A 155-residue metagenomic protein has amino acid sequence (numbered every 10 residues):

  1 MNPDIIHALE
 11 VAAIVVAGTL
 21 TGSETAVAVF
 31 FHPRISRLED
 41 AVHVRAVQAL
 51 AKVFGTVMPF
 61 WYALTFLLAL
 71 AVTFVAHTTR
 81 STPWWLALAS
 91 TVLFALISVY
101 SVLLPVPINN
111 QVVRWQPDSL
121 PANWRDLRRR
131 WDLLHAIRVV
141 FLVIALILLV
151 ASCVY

Functional and structural regions predicted by a protein language model:
I5-G18, V75, T79-A95: Interfacial segments of alpha-helical transmembrane regions
I6-L9, A17-T65, N110-R129: Interfacial loop at the N-terminal end of multi-pass membrane proteins
H32-S36, F74-S81, V106-N110, V154: Transmembrane helix-loop junctions in multipass membrane proteins, especially transporters and channels
W61-V72, R138-L146: Core segments of transmembrane alpha-helices that mediate helix-helix packing or line hydrophobic substrate/ligand
A95-L103: Mid-bilayer segments of alpha-helical transmembrane spans in multi-pass integral membrane proteins that mediate
L149-Y155: Juxtamembrane boundary at the C-terminal end of a transmembrane helix
